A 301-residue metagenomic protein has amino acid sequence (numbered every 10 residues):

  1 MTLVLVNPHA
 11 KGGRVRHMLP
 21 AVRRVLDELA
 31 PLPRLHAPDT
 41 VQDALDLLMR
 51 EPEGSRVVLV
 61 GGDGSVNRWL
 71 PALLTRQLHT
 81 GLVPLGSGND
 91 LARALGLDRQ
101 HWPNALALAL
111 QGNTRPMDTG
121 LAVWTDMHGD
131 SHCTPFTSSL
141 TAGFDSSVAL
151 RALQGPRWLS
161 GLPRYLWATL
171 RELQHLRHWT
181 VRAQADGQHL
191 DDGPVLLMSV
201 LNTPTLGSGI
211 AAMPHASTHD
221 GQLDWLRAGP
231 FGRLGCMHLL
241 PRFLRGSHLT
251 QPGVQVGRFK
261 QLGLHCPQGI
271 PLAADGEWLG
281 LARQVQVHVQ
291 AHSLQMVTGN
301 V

Functional and structural regions predicted by a protein language model:
M1-V60, N67, P71, T75 (+1 more regions): ATP/NTP phosphate-donor binding region
L3, P38, L74-H79, L85-L196: Catalytic core of DAGKc-family lipid kinases
V15, A185, S217-T218, L223 (+1 more regions): ATP/nucleoside-binding phosphotransfer catalytic cores, i.e., glycine-rich phosphate-binding loops
V15, R68-P71, A92-A94, G209-I210 (+1 more regions): Short glycine-/acidic-enriched loop or helix-start segments at secondary-structure transitions that form or flank
T141, D145, S199-M213, W278: Glycine-rich phosphate/pyrophosphate-binding beta-alpha loops
D145-V148, D191-G193, T205-G209, R233-C236: Short acidic/glycine-rich loop or secondary-structure boundary segments that cap or lie
A152, M213-A216: Short Gly/aromatic-enriched secondary-structure transition segments
